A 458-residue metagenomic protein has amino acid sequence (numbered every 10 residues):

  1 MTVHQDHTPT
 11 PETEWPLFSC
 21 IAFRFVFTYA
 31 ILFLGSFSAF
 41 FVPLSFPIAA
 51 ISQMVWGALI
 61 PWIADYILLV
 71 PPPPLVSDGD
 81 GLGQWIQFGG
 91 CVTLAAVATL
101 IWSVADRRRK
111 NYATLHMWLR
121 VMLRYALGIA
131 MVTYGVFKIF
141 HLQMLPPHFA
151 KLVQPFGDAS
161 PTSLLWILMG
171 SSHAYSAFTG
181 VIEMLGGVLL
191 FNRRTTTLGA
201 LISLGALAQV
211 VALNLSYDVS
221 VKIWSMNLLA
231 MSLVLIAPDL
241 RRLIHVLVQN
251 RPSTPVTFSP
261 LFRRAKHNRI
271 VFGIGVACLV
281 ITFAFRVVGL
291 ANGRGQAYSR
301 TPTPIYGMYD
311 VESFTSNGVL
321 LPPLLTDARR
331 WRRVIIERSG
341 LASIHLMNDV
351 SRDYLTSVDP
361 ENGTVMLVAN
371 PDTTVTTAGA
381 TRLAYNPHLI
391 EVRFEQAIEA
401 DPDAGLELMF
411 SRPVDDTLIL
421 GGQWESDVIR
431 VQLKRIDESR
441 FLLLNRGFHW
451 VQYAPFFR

Functional and structural regions predicted by a protein language model:
A30-F46, W56: Alpha-helical transmembrane segments of multi-pass membrane proteins
P71-L94, S172-V181: Individual transmembrane alpha-helix segments
A105, R109, A237-V276: Cytosolic-side transmembrane helix boundary signature
Y125, I129, S259-R294: Internal/C-terminal transmembrane anchor helices
G128-V153: Transmembrane alpha-helix/helix-exit interface in multi-pass inner-membrane proteins
F137-F140, V280-Y306, S316: Hydrophobic alpha-helical transmembrane segments in integral membrane proteins
P146-Q249: Hydrophobic alpha-helical segments
T303-R458: Extracytosolic and intramembrane catalytic regions of membrane-associated proteins in envelope/secretory systems
